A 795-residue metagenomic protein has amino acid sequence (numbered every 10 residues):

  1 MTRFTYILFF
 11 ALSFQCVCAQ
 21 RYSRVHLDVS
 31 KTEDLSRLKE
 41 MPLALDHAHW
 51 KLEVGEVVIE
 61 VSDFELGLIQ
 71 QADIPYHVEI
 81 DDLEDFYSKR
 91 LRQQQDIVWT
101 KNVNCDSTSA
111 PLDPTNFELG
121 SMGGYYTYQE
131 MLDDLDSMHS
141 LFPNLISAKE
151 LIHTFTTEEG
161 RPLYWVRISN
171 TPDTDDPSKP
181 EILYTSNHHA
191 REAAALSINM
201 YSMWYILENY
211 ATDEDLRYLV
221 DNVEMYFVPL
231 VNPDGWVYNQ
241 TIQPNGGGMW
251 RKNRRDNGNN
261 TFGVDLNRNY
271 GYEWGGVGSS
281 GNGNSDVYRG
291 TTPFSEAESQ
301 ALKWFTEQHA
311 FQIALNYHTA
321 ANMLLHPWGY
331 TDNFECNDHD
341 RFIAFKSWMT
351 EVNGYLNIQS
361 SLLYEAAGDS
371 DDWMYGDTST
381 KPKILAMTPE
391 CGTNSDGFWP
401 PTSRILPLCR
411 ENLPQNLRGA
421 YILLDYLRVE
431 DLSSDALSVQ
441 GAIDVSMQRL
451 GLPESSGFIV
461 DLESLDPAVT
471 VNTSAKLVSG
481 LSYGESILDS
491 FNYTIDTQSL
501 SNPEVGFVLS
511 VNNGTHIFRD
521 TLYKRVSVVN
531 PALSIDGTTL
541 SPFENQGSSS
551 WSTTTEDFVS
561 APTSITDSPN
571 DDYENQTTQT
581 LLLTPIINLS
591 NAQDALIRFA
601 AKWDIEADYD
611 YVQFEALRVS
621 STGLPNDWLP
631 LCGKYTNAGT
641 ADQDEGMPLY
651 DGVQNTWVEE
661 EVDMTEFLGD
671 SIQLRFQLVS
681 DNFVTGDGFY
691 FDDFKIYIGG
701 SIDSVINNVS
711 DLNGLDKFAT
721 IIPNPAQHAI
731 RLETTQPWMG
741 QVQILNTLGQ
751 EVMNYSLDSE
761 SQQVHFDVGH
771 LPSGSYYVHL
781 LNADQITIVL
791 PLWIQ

Functional and structural regions predicted by a protein language model:
F4-T5, Q15, A19, L712-Q795: C-terminal outer-membrane/trafficking sorting elements
D28, N245-Q440, T470-V471: Metallocarboxypeptidase
L427-L437, P531-E544, N575-Q576, Y697-I722 (+1 more regions): Residue-level detector of functionally pivotal "anchor" positions at catalytic/ligand-binding pockets or at interdomain
T470-L500: Intrinsically disordered, low-complexity Pro/Gly/Ser/Thr-rich segments with frequent PxxP/GP/PP motifs and embedded
I495-N530: Terminal connector regions
P531-T580, W628-E659: Extracellular glycan-recognition surfaces and repeat-rich motifs
L589-D604, V612, S671-S680, F694: Extracellular beta-strand-rich recognition modules
Y609-Y611, S680-G699: Extracellular carbohydrate recognition
